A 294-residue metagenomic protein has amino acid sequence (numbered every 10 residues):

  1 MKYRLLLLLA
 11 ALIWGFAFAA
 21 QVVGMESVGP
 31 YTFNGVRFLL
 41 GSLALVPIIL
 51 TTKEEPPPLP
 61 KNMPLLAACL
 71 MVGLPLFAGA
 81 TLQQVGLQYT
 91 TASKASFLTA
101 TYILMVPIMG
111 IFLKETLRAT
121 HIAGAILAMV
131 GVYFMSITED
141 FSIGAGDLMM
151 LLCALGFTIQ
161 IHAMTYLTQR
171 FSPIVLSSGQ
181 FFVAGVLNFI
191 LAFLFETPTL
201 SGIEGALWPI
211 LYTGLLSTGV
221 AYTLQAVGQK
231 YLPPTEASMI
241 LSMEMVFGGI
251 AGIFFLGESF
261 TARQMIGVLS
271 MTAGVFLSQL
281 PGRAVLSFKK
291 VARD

Functional and structural regions predicted by a protein language model:
M1-G35, E139-Y166, L286, K290-D294: Glycine-/small-residue-enriched transmembrane alpha-helix faces in small-molecule transporters and effluxers
L12-L43, V85, T91-K94, I159-A184 (+2 more regions): Juxtamembrane helix-loop-helix junctions in multi-pass membrane proteins
I13, A17-F18, V46-T99, F134 (+1 more regions): Specific transmembrane alpha-helical segments of multi-pass solute transporters/efflux pumps, especially DMT/EamA
G15, A19, G73, F77 (+8 more regions): Hydrophobic/small/kink-forming positions within alpha-helical transmembrane segments of polytopic membrane proteins
T32-L43, L82-E115, C153, T235-I253: Specific alpha-helical transmembrane segments that line the substrate/conduction pathway and gating interfaces
F38-L39, V46-L50, E54, A206-W208 (+1 more regions): C-terminal-most transmembrane helix of multi-pass membrane proteins
G41-L45, M105-P107, F112, S142-E196 (+2 more regions): Transmembrane alpha-helical segments that form core, pore/gating elements of small-molecule transporters/exporters
L45, L117-I137, F157, N188 (+1 more regions): Hydrophobic transmembrane alpha-helices of multi-pass small-molecule transport proteins
